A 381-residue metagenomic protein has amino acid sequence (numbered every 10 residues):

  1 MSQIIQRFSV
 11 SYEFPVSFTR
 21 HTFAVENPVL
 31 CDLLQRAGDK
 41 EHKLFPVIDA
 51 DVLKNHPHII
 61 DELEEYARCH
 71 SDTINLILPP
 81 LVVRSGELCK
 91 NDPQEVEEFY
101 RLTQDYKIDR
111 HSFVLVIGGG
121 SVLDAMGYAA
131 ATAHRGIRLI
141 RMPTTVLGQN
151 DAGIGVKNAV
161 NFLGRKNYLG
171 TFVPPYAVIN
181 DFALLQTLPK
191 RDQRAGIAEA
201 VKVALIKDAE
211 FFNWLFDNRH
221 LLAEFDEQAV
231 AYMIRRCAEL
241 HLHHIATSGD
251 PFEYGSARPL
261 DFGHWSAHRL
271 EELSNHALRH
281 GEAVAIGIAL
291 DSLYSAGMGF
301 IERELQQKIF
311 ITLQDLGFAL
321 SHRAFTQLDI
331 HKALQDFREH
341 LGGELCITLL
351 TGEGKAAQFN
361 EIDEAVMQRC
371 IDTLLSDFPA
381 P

Functional and structural regions predicted by a protein language model:
M1-S112: ATP/NTP phosphate-donor binding region
S2-I5, S9, A198-A200, F300-P381: C-terminal charged capping/lid subdomain of soluble metabolic enzymes
F14-S17, A24, G127-L221: A glycine/threonine-rich phosphate-anchoring loop and its flanking beta-alpha core in nucleotide/phosphate-binding
T19, P46, P143, D181 (+3 more regions): Residue-level signal for inorganic ion chemistry
R68, P174-A177, A183-K190, A198-E210 (+9 more regions): Generic secondary-structure signature for well-ordered alpha-helical cores
S85-G86, I117-G119, F262-G263: Glycine-rich beta-strand-to-loop/alpha-helix junction loops that act as flexible
I108-I140: Active-site and donor-binding regions of nucleotide-sugar-utilizing enzymes
N218-L328: Active-site segments that bind and position negatively charged phosphate/pyrophosphate groups
